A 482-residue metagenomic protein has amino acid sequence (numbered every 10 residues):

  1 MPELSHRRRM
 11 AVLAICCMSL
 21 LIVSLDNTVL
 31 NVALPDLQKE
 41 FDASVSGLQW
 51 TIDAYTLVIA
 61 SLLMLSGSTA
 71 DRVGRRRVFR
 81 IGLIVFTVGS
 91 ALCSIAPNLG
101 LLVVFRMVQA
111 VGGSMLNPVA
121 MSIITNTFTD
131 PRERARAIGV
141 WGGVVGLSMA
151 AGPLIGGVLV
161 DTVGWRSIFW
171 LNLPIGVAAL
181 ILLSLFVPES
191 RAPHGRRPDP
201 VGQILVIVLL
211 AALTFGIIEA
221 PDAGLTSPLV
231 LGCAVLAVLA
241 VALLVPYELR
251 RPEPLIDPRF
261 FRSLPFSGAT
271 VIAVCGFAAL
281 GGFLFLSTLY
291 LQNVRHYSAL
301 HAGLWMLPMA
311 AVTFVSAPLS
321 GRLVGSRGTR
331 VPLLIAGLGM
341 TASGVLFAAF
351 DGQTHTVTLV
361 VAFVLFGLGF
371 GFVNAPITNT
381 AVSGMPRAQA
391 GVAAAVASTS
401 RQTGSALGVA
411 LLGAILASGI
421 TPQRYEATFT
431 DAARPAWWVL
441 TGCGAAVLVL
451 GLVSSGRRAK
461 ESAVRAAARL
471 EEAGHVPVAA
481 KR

Functional and structural regions predicted by a protein language model:
M1, R465-R482: Short, intrinsically disordered terminal tails adjacent to the first/last structured region
M1-L185, P318-S320, R327, L333-T341 (+4 more regions): Transmembrane-helix bundle of Major Facilitator Superfamily
R9-L25, L30-V32, V45, F215 (+4 more regions): 12-transmembrane solute porter fold
S46-W50, G100-V108, G164-L171, R197-D199 (+4 more regions): Interfacial loop-to-helix junctions that mark the boundaries of transmembrane helices in multi-pass membrane
A70-D71, R75-R77, E133-A135, A192-P198 (+2 more regions): Interfacial helix-loop-helix linkers and transmembrane-helix boundary segments in multi-pass membrane proteins
T129-P131, E189-H194, T214-L231: Alpha-helical transmembrane bundle and helix-membrane interface signal in multi-pass integral membrane proteins
L173-A192, I207-E219, L236-R251, V447-R457: C-terminal membrane-cytosol helix-exit motif in multi-pass small-molecule transporters
P188-I204, R251-I256, A459-L470: Flexible cytoplasmic inter-helical loops of multi-pass small-molecule transporters
